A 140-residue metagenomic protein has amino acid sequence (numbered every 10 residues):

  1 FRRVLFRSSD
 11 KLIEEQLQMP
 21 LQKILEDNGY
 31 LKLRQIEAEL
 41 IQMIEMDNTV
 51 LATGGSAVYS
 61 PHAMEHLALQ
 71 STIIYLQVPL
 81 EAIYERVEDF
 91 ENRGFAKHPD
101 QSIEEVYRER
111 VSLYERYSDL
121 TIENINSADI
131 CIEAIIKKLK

Functional and structural regions predicted by a protein language model:
F1-L5: Short, small-residue-biased leader/transition segments that mark boundaries at the very start of proteins
R7, T72-I74, L120-I122: Hydrophobic/aromatic beta-strand patches that form the interior of the parallel beta-sheet core in alpha/beta enzyme
D10-A57, P61-E65, L113: ATP-dependent small-molecule kinase phosphotransfer cores that center on conserved nucleotide phosphate-binding segments
T53, L76, N124: Catalytic metal- and UDP-sugar-binding loop of GT-A-like glycosyltransferases, i.e., residues flanking the conserved
G55-V58, P79-E81, S127: Short glycine-rich anion-binding loops that position phosphate/pyrophosphate groups of nucleotides and phosphorylated
H62-E65, E85-D89, E133-I136: Short amphipathic alpha-helical segments
Q70-S112: A glycine- and Lys/Arg-enriched "phosphate-lid" helix/loop adjacent to the NTP-binding pocket of small-molecule kinases
V111-K140: NTP-dependent small-molecule kinase module
